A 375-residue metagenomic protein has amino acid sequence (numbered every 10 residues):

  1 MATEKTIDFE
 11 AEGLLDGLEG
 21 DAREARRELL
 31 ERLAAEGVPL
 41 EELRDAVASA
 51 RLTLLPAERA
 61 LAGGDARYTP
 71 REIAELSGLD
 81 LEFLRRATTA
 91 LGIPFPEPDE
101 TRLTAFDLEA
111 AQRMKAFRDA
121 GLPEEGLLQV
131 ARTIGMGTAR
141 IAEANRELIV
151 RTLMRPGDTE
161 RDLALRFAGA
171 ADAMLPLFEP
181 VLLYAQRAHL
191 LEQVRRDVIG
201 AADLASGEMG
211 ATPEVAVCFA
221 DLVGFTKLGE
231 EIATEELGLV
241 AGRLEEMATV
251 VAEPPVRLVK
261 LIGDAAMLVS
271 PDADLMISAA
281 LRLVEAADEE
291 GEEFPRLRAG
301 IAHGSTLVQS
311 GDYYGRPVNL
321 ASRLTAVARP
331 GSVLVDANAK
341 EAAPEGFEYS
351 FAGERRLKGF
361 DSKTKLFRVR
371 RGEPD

Functional and structural regions predicted by a protein language model:
A2-L204: Arg/Lys-rich, alpha-helical DNA-contact motif
A87, G263, I301, L324 (+1 more regions): Residue-level signature of catalytic and energy-coupling elements of molecular machines, predominantly ATP/GTP-dependent
L204-A280, A286: Catalytic NTP-binding/metal-coordinating core of nucleotidyl cyclase/transferase enzymes
G224-E235, L239-G242, V250, G315 (+5 more regions): Long, low-complexity hydrophobic alpha-helices enriched in A/L/V/I and glycine
F225, T306, A339-A343: A generic structural signal for short hydrophobic patches within well-formed alpha-helices
V251-S278, A286-L320, T364-K365: Catalytic core of nucleotidyl cyclases, primarily class III adenylyl/guanylyl cyclases
G331-D375: Cytosolic regulatory/linker segments at or just downstream of nucleotide-handling modules in signal-transduction
